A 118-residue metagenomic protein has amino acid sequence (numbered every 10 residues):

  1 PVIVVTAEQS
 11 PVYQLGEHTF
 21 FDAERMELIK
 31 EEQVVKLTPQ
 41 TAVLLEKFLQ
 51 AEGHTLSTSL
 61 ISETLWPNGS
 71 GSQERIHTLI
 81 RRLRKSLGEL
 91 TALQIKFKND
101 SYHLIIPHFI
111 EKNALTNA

Functional and structural regions predicted by a protein language model:
P1-V4, E46: Two-component system phosphotransfer/interaction surface
V5-L15, F21, I29, V34-K36 (+1 more regions): DNA-binding patch around the recognition helix
E32-L65, R81-L83: Short amphipathic alpha-helical recognition elements used for nucleic-acid or partner binding across transcription
W66-I76: Short, positively charged loop/turn segments that connect secondary-structure elements
